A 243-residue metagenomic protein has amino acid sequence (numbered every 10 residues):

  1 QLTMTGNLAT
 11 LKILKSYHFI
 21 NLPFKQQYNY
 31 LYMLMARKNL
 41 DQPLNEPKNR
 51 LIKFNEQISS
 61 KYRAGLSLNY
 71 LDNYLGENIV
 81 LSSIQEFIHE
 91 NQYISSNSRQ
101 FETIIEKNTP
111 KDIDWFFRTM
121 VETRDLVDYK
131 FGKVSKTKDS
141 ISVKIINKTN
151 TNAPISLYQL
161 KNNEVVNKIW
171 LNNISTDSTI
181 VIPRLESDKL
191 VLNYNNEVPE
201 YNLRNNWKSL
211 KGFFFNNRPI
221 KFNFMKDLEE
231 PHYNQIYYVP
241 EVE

Functional and structural regions predicted by a protein language model:
Q1-N152, N162-N167: Hydrophobic alpha-helical and helix-loop surface patches within well-folded domains that function as non-catalytic
K144, V191-N193: Beta-strand residues in well-ordered beta-sheet regions across diverse protein folds
N152, L185-K189: Extracellular Ig-like/FN3 beta-sandwich strand-entry sites
L157-Q159: Conserved aromatic beta-strand anchor motif in extracellular beta-sandwich/beta-rich domains
K168-I174: Short beta-strand segments within Ig-like beta-sandwich modules, predominantly Fibronectin type-III
L171, V181-R184, N193-E243: Outer-membrane beta-barrel initiation region
T176-I180: Short strand-edge motifs at loop-to-beta-strand transitions and within beta-strands of extracellular beta-rich domains
